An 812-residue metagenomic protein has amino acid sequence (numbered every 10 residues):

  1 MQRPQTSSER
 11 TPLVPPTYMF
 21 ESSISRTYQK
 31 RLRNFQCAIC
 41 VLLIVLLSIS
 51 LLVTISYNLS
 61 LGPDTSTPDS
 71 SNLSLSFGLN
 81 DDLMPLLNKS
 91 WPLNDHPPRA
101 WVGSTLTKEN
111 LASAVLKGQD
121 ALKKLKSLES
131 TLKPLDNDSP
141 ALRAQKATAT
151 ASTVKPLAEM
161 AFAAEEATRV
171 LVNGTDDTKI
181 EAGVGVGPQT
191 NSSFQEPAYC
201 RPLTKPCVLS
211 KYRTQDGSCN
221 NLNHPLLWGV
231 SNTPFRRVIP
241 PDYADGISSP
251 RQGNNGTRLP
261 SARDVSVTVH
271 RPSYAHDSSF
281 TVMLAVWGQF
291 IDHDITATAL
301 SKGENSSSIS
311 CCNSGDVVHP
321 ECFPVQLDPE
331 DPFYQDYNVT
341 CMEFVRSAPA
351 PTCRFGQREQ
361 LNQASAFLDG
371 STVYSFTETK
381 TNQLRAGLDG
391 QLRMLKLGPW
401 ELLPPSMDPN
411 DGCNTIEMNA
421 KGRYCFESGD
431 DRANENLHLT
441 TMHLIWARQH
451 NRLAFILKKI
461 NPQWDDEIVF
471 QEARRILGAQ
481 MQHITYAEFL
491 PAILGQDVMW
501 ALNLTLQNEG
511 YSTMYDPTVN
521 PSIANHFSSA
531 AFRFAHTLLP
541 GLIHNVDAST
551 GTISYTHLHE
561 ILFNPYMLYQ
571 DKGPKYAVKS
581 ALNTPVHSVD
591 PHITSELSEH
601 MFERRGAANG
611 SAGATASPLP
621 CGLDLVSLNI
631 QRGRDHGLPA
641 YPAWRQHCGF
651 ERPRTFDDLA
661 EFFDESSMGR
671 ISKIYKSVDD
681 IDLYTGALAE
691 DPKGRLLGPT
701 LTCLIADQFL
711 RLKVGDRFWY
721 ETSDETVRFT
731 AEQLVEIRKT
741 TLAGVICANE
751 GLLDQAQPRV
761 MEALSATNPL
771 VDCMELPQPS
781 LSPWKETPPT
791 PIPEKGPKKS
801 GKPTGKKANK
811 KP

Functional and structural regions predicted by a protein language model:
S8-R452, I456, R475-S627, Q631 (+6 more regions): N-terminal accessory/cap region of cofactor-dependent oxidoreductases and related radical enzymes
N461: Metallocofactor- and cofactor-centric catalytic cores in central/energy metabolism, strongly enriched
D466-V469: Mobile, glycine-rich extracellular loop/lid and propeptide segments that shape or gate substrate/ligand access
R654-D657: Hydrophobic, mid-to-C-terminal alpha-helical segments
